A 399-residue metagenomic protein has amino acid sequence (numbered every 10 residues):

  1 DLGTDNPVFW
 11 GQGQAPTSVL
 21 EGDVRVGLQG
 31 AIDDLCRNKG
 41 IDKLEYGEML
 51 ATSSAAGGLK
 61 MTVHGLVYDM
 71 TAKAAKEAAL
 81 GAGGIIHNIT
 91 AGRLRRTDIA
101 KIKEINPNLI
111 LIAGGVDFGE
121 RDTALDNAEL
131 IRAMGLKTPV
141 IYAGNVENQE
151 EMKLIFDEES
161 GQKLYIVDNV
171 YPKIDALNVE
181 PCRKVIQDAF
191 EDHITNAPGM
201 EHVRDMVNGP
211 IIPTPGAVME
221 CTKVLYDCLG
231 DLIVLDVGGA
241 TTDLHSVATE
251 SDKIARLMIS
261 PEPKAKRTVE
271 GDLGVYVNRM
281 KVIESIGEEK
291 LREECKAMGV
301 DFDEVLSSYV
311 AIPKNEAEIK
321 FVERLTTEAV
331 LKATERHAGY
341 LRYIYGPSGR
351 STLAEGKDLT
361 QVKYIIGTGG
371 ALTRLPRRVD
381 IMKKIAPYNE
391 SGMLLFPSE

Functional and structural regions predicted by a protein language model:
D1: Mobile, glycine-rich extracellular loop/lid and propeptide segments that shape or gate substrate/ligand access
T4-D231, E318-A329, R336-H337, L341 (+2 more regions): Nucleotide/phosphate-binding catalytic cleft detector across ATP-hydrolyzing and phosphate-transferring enzymes
P7-T17, K223, D227-K296, P376-S398: Glycine-rich phosphate-binding loop of actin/hexokinase-like ATP-binding domains
T242, S246-T249, N278, T334-R342 (+1 more regions): Hydrophobic alpha-helix feature that most strongly marks membrane-spanning transmembrane helices and their immediate
I259, I312, E316, L353-A354: Hydrophobic alpha-helical segments, principally membrane-spanning helices and signal/leader peptides
V282-Y343: A glycine- and small/hydrophobic-rich beta-loop-beta segment that serves as a flexible "lid/hinge" or phosphate-binding
